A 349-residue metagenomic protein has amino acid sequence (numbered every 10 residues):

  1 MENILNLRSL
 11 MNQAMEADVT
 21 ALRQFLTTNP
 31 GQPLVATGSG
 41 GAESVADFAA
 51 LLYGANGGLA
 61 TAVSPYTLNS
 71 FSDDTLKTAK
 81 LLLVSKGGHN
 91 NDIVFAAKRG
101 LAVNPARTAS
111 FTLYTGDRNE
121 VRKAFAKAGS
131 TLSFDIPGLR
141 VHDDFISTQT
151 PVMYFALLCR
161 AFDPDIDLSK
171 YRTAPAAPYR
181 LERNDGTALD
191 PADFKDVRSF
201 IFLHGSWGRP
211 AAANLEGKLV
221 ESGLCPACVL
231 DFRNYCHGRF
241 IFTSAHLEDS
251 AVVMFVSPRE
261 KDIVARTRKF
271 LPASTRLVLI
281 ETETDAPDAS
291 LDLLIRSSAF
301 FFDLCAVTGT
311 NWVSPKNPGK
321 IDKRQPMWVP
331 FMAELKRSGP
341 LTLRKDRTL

Functional and structural regions predicted by a protein language model:
M1-N29, D144, Q149-V152, C159-D167 (+1 more regions): Cofactor-/ligand-binding subdomain signature composed of acidic, glycine-rich, tryptophan-containing flexible loops
E2-R8, A128, S250-A251, V256-D262 (+1 more regions): Phosphate-moiety recognition in structured ligand-binding domains
L10-A17, G58-A62, G87, A176-R183 (+1 more regions): Short, flexible loop segments at the rims of nucleotide/cofactor-binding pockets, characterized by
Q13-G31, Y179-D196: A short, well-structured juxtamembrane/interface segment
A21-A79, F194-A245, A299-F302: Anionic-ligand anchoring segments at beta-strand to alpha-helix junctions in alpha/beta enzyme folds, i.e., glycine
T27-P178, H246-E283: Glycine-rich phosphate-binding loops that contact phosphosugars or nucleotide phosphates
L139, L158-A192, S314-T348: Internal, active-site/partner-interface "lid" segment
M153-A161, G217, E221, L291-A306: Short, hydrophobic/amphipathic alpha-helical patches that form generic packing surfaces within helical domains
